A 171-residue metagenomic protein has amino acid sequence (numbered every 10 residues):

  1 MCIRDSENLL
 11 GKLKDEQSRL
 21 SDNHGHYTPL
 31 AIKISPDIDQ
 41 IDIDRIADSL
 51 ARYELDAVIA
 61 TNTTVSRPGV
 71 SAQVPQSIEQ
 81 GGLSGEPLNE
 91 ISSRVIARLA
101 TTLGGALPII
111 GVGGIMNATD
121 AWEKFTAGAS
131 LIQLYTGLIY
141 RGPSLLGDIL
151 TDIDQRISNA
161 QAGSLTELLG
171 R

Functional and structural regions predicted by a protein language model:
M1-I3: Short, small-residue-biased leader/transition segments that mark boundaries at the very start of proteins
S6-K14, I43-D48, I96-A97, A121 (+1 more regions): Generic structural signal for well-ordered alpha-helices, preferentially at hydrophobic/aromatic core positions
S6-K14, N62-T64, P87-A97, G113: A general structural motif
L20-I38, T101-G111: Short beta-strand/loop segments at the ligand-binding rim of alpha/beta enzyme cores
I38-R52, T101-G105, I115-I132: Catalytic cores of alpha/beta
A57-R67, G114-I115, A121-D148: Glycine-rich phosphate-binding active-site loops on the catalytic face of alpha/beta enzymes
P68-G81, L138-A162: C-terminal helical cap(s) of enzyme catalytic domains, especially alpha/beta-barrels
Q73-G105: Short loop-to-alpha-helix "cap/lid" segments that border enzyme active sites across diverse enzyme classes
